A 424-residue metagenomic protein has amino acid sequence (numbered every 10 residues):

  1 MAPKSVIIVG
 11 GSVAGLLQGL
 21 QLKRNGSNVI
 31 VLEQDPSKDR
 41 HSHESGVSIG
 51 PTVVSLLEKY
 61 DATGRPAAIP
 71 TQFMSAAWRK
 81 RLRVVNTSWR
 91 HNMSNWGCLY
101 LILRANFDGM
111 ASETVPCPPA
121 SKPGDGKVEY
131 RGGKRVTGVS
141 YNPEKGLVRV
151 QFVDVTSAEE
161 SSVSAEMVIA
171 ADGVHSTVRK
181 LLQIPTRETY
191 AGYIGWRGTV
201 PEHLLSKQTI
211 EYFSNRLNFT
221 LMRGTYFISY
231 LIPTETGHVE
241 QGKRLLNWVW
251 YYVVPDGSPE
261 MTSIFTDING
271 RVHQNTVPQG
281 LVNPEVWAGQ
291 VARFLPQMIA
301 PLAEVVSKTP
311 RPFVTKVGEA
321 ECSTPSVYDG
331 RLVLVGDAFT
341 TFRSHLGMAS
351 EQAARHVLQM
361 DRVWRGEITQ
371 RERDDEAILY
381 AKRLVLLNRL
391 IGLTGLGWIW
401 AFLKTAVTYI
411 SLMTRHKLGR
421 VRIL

Functional and structural regions predicted by a protein language model:
A2-V6: Extreme N-terminal starter segment of soluble prokaryotic enzymes
I8-L20, I169-A170, W248, T309-N388: Conserved mid-domain beta->alpha element of the FAD-binding
V9, K23-H43: Glycine-rich FAD pyrophosphate-binding loop
A14, Q18, S37, H175: Conserved Rossmann-like nucleotide-cofactor binding loop
D35-E129: Active-site-adjacent segment of FAD-dependent monooxygenases/related oxidoreductases
A105, G109-V291: Conserved FAD-binding catalytic core of PHBH/FMO-like flavoproteins
S263-Y328: Contiguous C-terminal substrate-recognition/catalytic subdomains in enzyme active sites
V306-T309, V363-L424: Long, positively charged, glycine-interspersed low-complexity recognition regions
